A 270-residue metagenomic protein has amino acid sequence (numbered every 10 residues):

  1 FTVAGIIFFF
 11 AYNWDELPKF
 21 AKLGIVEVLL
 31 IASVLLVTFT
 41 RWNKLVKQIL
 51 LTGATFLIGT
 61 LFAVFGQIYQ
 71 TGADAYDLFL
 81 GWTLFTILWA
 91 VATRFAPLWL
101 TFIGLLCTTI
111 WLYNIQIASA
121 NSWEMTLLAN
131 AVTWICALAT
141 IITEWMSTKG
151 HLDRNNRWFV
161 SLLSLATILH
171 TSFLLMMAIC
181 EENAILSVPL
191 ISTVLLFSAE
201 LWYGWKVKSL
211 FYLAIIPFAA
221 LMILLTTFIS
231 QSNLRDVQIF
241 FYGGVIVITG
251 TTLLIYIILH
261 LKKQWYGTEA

Functional and structural regions predicted by a protein language model:
F1-A270: Alpha-helical multi-pass membrane segments and their bilayer interfacial helix-loop junctions
